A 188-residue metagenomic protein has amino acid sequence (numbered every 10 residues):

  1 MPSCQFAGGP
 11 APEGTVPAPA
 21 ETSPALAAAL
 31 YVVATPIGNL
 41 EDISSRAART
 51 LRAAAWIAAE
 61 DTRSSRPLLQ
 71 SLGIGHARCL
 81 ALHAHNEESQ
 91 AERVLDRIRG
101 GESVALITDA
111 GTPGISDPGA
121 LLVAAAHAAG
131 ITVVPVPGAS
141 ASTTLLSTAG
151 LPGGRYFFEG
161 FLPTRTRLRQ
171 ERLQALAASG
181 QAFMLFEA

Functional and structural regions predicted by a protein language model:
P2-A20, A27-A28, S140-E187: Beta-strand/loop-alpha-helix module characteristic of Rossmann-like adenine-cofactor folds
P2-A84: Glycine-rich, flexible N-terminal cofactor/catalytic loop recognition
A18-T22, E92-R99, A175: Short amphipathic alpha-helix with an adjacent loop that forms part of the alpha/beta core around
A28-L30, G100-A105, A182: Loop/turn-to-beta-strand initiation segments
L51-I57, G130-V134, A182-F183: Short active-site oxyanion
A59-E60, D117, F186-E187: Short beta-strand scaffold positions
L80-S89, L162-T166: Conserved helicase motor
R99-E159: Short glycine-cluster motifs
